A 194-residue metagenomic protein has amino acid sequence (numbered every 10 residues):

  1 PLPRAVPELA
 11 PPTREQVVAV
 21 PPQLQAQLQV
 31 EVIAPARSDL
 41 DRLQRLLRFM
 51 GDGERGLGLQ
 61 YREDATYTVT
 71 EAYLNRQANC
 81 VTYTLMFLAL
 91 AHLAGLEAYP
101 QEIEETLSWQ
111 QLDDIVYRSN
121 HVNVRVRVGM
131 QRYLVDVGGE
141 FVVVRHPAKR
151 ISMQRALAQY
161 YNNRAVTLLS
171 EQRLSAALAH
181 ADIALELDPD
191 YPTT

Functional and structural regions predicted by a protein language model:
R4-E71: Secondary-structure boundary elements
Q60-T194: Long, contiguous interaction/recruitment modules in multidomain scaffold/adaptor proteins
